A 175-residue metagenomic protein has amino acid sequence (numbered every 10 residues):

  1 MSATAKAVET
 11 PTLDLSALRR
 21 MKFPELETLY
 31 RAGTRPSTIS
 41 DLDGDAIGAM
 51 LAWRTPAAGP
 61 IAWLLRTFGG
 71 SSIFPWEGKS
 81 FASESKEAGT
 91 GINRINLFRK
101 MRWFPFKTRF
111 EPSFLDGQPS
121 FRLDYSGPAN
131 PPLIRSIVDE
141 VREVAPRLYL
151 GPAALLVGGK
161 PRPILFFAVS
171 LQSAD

Functional and structural regions predicted by a protein language model:
S2-D175: Soluble ligand-binding/transfer domains with enclosed cavities or grooves
